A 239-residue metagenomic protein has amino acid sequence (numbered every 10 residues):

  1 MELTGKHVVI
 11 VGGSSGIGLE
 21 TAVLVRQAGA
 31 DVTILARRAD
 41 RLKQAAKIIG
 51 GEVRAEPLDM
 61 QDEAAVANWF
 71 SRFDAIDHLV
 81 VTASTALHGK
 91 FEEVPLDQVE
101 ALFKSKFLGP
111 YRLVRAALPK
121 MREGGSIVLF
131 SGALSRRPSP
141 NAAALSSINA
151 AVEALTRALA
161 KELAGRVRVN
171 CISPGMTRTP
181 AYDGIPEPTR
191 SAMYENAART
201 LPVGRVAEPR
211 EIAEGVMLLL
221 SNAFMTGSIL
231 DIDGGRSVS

Functional and structural regions predicted by a protein language model:
S14-G16: Conserved glycine-rich cofactor-binding loop
I48-A64: Rossmann-fold cofactor-recognition segment
T82-G89, G234-G235: Conserved NAD(P)H cofactor-binding loop of Rossmann-fold oxidoreductase domains
K90-F91, Q98-F103, M193, A197: Substrate-binding pocket helix/loop in short-chain dehydrogenase/reductase
L102-F103, F107, Y111-R112, S126-A164 (+1 more regions): Catalytic loop of short-chain dehydrogenase/reductase
E153, L163-T177, M225-I232: Conserved Rossmann-fold SDR core element
R190-E211: Catalytic Tyr-x(3-8)-Lys segment
R205-I232: C-terminal substrate-recognition "lid" of short-chain dehydrogenase/reductases
